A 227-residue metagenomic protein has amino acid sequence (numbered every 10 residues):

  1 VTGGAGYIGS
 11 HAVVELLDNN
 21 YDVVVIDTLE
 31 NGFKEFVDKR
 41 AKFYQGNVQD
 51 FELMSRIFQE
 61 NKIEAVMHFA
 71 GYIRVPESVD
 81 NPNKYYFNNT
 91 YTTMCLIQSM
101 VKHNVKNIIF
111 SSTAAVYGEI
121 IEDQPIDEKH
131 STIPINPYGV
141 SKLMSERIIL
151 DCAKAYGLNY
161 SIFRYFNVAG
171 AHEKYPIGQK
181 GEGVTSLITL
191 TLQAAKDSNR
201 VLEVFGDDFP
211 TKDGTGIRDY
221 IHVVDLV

Functional and structural regions predicted by a protein language model:
V1-A171: N-terminal Rossmann-like NAD(P)+-binding domain of SDR-like oxidoreductases, especially those catalyzing
L150-V227: NAD(P)-dependent short-chain dehydrogenase/reductase
